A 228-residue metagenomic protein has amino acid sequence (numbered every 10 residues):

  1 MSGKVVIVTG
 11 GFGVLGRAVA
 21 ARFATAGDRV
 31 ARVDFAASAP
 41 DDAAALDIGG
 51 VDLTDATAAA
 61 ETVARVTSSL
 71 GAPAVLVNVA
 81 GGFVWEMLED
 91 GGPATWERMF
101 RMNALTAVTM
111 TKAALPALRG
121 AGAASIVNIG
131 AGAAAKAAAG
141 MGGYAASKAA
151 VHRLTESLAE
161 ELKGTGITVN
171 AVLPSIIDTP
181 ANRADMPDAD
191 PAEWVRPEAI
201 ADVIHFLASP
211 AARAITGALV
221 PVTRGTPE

Functional and structural regions predicted by a protein language model:
F12: Conserved glycine-rich cofactor-binding loop
M87-L88, T95-E97: Substrate-binding pocket helix/loop in short-chain dehydrogenase/reductase
G91, A137-A145, S157, N182: Active-site loop-to-helix junction immediately N-terminal to the catalytic Tyr of the SDR YXXXK motif in Rossmann-fold
T111, S147: Active-site helix of classical SDR
P116, A159-E161, R213: Alpha-helical segment proximal to the catalytic Tyr-Lys
A131: Residue(s) in the substrate-gating loop at a strand-loop-helix junction that position the organic substrate next
G164, A171, T179, A189-G225: C-terminal helical subdomain
